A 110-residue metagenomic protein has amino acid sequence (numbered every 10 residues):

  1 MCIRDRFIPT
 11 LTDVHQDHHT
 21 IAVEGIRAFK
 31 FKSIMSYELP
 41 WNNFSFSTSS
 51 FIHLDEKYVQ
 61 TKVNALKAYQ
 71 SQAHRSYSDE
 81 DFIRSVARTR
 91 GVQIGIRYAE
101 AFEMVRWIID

Functional and structural regions predicted by a protein language model:
M1-I3: Short, small-residue-biased leader/transition segments that mark boundaries at the very start of proteins
T10-H15, Q70-H74: Short histidine/acidic/glycine/proline-rich micro-motifs that form metal- and phosphate-coordinating active-site loops
T10-L11, E38-P40: Histidine-centered beta-alpha loop that forms part of the nucleotide-sugar donor binding/catalytic region in diverse
D17-H18, F46: Short glycine-/acidic-enriched loop or helix-start segments at secondary-structure transitions that form or flank
H18-G25: Charged helix-capping and loop-helix junction motifs
R27-F31: Arginine/glycine-rich "motif VI" loop of SF2 helicases in the C-terminal RecA-like domain
K32, L39-D110: The feature marks non-catalytic terminal segments
